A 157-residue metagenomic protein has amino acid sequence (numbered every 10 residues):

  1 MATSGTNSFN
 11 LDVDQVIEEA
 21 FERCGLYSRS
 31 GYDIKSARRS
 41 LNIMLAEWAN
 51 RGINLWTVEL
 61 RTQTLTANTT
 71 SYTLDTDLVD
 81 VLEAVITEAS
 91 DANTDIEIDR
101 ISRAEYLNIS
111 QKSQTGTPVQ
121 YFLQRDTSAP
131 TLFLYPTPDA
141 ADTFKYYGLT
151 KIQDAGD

Functional and structural regions predicted by a protein language model:
M1-D157: Glycine-enriched, solvent-exposed interface loops adjoining structured elements
